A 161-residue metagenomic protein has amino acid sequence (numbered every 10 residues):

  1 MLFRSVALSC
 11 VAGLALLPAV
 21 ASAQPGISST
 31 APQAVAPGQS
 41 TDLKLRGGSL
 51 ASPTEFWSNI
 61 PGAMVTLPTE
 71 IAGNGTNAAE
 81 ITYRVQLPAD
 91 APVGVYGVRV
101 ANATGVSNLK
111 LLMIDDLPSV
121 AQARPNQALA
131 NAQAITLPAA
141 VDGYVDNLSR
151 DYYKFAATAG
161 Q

Functional and structural regions predicted by a protein language model:
S5, V85, V98, D146 (+1 more regions): Intrinsically disordered, low-complexity regions enriched in small/polar residues
V6-A7, S28: Generic early N-terminus positional signal peaking at residue ~5-7
A7-A19: Bacterial N-terminal signal peptides
G13-A15, V35, G73-G75, P88-D90 (+3 more regions): Generic marker of residues within folded, mature protein domains
L17, A21, N59-P61: Short, structurally constrained coil/turn elements that cap an alpha-helix or connect an alpha-helix to the following
S22-T54, G105-G160: Beta-strand/beta-sandwich contexts
Q39-A103: Immunoglobulin-like IPT/TIG beta-sandwich domains and homologous Ig-like subdomains
